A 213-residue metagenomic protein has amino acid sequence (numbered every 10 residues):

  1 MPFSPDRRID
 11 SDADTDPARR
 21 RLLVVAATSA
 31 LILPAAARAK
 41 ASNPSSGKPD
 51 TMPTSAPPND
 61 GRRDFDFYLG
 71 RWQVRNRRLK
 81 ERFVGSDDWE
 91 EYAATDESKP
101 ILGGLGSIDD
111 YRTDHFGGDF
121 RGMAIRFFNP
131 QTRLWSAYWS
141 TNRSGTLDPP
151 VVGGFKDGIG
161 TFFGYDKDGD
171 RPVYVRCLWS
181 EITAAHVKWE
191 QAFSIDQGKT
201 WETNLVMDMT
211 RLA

Functional and structural regions predicted by a protein language model:
M1-A18, T28-L31: N-terminal secretory signal peptides
D16-R21, A30-G47: N-terminal twin-arginine translocation
A37-F67: C-terminal segment of N-terminal export signals and the immediately downstream linker at the start of the mature
S55-P57, V74-R176: Central antiparallel beta-sheet cores of small beta-barrel/beta-sandwich binding domains
G70-R71: A glycine-anchored, Pro-Gly-centered beta-turn/N-cap motif
L102, T183-A185: Residue-level recognition of beta-strand termini and adjacent short loop/turns
A192-S194: Conserved Ser/Thr-centered positions that define the repeating blades of beta-propeller domains
M209-A213: Short beta-strand-to-coil "C-cap" segments at the C-terminal boundary of structured domains/repeats, marking
